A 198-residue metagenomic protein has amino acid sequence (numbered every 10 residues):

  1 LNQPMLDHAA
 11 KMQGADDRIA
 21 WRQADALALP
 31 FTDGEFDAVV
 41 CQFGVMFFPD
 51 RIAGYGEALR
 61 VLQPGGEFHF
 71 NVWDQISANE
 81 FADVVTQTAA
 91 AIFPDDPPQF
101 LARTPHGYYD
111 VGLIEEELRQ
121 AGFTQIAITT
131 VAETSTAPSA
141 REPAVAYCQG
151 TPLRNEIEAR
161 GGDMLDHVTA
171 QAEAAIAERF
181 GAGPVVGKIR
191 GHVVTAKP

Functional and structural regions predicted by a protein language model:
L1-T32, A38, I52-G56: Class I SAM-dependent methyltransferase SAM/SAH-binding core
Q3, F48, I52, N79 (+3 more regions): Non-membrane alpha-helical structural segments and their capping/turn regions in soluble enzymes
Q3-G14, A90, E115, R119 (+1 more regions): Class I S-adenosyl-L-methionine
G14, P49, Q63, F123 (+1 more regions): Short conserved AdoMet
G14-D16, V40, T86-A89, A144-Y147: Short, hinge-like loop/turn segments at secondary-structure boundaries
A26, D37-I52, V72-I76: A short SAM/SAH-binding and catalytic strip from SAM-dependent methyltransferases
I52-A53, Q63-P138, R154: Conserved catalytic/acceptor-binding region of the Class I
R103-P198: Conserved Class I S-adenosyl-L-methionine
